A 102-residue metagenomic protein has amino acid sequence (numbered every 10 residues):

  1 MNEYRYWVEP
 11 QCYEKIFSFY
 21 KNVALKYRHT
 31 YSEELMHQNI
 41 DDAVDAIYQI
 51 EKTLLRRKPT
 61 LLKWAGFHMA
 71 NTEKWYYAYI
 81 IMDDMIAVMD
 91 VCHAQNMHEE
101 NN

Functional and structural regions predicted by a protein language model:
M1-G66: Basic, Lys/Arg-enriched alpha-helical interface segments
H68-N102: Enriched for short, Lys/Arg-rich terminal
